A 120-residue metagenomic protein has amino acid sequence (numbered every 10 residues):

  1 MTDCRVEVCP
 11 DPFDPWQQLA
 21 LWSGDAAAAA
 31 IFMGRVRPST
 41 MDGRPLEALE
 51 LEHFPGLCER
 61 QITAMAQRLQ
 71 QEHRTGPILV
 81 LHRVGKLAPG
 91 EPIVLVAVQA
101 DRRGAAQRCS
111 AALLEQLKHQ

Functional and structural regions predicted by a protein language model:
M1-I93, Q99-Q120: N-terminal, polar/charged subdomain of small-to-medium soluble alpha/beta proteins
